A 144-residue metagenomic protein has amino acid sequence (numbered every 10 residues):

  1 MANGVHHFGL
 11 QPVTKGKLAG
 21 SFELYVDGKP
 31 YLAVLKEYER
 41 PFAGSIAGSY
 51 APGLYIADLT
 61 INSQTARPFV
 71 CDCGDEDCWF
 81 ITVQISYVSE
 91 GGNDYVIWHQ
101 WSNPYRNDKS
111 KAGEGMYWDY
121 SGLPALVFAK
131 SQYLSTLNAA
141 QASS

Functional and structural regions predicted by a protein language model:
M1-S144: Intrinsically disordered, low-complexity acidic regions enriched in Pro/Ser/Thr
